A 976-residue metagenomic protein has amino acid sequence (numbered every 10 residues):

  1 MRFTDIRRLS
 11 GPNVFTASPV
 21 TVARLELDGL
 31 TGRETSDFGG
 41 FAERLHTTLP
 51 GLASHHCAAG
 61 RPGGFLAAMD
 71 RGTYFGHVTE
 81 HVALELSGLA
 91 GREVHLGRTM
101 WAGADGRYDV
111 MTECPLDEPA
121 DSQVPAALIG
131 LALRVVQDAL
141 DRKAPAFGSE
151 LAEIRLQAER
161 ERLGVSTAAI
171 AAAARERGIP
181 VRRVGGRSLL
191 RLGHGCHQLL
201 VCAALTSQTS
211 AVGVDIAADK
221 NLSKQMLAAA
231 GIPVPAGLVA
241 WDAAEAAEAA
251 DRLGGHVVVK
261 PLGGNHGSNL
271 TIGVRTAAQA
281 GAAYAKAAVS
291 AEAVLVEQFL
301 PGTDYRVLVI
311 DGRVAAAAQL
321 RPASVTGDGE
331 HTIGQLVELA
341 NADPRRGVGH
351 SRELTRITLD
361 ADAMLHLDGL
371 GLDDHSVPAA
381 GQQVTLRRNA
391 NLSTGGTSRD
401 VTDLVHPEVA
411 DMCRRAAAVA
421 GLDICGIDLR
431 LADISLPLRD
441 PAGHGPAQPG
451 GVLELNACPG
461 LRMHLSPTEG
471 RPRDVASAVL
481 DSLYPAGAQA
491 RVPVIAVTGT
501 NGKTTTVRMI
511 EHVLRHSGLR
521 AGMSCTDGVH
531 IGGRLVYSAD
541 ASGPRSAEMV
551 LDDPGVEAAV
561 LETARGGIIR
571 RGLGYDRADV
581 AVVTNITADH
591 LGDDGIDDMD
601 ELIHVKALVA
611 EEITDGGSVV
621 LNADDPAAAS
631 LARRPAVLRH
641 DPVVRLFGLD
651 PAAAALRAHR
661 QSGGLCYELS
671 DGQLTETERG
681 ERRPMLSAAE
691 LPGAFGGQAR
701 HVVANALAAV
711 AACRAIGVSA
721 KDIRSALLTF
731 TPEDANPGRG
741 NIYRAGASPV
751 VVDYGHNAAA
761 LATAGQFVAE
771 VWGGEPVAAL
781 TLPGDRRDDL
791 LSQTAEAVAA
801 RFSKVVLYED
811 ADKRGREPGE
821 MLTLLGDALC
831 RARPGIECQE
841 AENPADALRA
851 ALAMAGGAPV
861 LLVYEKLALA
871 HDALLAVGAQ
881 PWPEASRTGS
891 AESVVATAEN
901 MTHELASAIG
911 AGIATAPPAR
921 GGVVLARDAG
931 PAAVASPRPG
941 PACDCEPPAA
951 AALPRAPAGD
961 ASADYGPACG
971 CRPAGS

Functional and structural regions predicted by a protein language model:
M1-R175, R313-A317, R321-Q335, D362 (+2 more regions): ATP-dependent carboxylate activation and anion-phosphoryl transfer catalytic cores that bind Mg-ATP to form
F3-I6, G11-A67, R71, R508 (+6 more regions): ATP-dependent carboxylate-amine ligase
G32, G39-A42, L199-A361, P407: Active-site nucleotide/adenylate-binding loops and adjacent lid/helix of ATP-dependent enzymes
D105, D109-R252, N265: Conserved N-proximal alpha/beta basic substrate-recognition cap immediately N-terminal to, or forming the N-lobe
Q298-L300, L429-R430, V637-D671, L727-T729 (+2 more regions): Beta-strand->loop->alpha-helix junctions that form or flank phosphate-binding loops in nucleotide-handling enzymes
V419, Y575-A588, A688-T731, V860: A conserved, hydrophobic alpha-helical segment in the catalytic core of large ATP/adenylate-utilizing enzymes
A486-I531: Walker A (P-loop) phosphate-binding motif
L535-L646, P651-A655, E690-F695, A758: Flexible active-site lid/hinge loop adjacent to a nucleotide/diphosphate and Mg2+-phosphate binding pocket
